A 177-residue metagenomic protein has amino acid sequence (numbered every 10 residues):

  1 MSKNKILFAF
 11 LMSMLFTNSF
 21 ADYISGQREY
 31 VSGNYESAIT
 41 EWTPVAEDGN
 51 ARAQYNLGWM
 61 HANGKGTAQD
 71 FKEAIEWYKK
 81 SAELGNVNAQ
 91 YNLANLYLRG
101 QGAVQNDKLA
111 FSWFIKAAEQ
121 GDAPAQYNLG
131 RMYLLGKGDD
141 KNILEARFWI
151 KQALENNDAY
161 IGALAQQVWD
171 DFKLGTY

Functional and structural regions predicted by a protein language model:
M1-F8: Bacterial N-terminal signal peptides that target proteins for export
S19-E41, R52, L174: N-terminal leader/linker segments that initiate helical-solenoid repeat arrays
Y23-E29, V45, N56-N63, N92-R99 (+2 more regions): Hydrophobic face of amphipathic alpha-helices that form TPR/SEL1-like repeat modules and related alpha-solenoid
S25, D140, E145-Y177: Terminal, low-structured helical/coil segments at or just beyond the last alpha-helical repeat
E29, N34, E47-N50, N63-K65 (+8 more regions): Short helix-capping/linker turns of helical repeat alpha-solenoids
